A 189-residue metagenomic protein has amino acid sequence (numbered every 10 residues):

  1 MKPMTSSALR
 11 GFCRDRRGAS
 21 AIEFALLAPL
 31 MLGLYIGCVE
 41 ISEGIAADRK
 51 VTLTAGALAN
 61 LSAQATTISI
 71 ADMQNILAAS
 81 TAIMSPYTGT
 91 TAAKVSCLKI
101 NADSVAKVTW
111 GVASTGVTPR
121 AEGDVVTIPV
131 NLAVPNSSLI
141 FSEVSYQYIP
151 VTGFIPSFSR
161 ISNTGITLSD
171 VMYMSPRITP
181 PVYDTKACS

Functional and structural regions predicted by a protein language model:
M1-I83: Alpha-helical assembly-interface signal, strongest on the long, hydrophobic N-terminal helix that forms
G56, N60-S189: Short, conserved structural patches
